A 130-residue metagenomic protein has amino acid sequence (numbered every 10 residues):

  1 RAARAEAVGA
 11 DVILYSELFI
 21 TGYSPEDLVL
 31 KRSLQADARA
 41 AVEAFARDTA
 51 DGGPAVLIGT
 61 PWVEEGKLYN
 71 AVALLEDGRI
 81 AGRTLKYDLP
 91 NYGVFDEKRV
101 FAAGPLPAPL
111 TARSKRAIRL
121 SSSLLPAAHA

Functional and structural regions predicted by a protein language model:
R1-A130: Enzyme catalytic cores with a strong preference for nitrogen-chemistry domains
